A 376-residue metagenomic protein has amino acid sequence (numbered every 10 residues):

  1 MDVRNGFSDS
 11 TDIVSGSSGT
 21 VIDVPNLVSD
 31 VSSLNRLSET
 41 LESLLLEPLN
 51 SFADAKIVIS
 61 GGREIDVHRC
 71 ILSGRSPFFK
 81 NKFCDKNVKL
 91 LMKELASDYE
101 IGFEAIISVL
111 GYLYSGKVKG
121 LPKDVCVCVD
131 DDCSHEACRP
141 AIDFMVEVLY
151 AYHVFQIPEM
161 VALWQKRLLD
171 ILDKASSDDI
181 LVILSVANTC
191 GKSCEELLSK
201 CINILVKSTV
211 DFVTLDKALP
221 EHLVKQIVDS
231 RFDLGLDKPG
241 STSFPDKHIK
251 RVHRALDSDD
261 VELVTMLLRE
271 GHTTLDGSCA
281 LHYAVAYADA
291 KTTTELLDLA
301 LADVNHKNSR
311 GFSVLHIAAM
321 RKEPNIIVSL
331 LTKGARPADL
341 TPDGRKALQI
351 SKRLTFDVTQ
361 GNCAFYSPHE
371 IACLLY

Functional and structural regions predicted by a protein language model:
M1-R69, S108-D143, K207: N-terminal BTB/POZ boundary and linker segment
D2-E39, V186-V252, P342, K352-Y376: Ankyrin-repeat-protein effector appendages
K119-K207: Post-BTB helical module
R167, E262-T274, T294-D303, V328-R336: Ankyrin repeat domain, specifically the short helix-to-loop turn at the C-terminus of the second helix of each repeat
D259, A288-D289, K322, T355: Ankyrin-repeat intra-repeat helix-capping/turn positions
